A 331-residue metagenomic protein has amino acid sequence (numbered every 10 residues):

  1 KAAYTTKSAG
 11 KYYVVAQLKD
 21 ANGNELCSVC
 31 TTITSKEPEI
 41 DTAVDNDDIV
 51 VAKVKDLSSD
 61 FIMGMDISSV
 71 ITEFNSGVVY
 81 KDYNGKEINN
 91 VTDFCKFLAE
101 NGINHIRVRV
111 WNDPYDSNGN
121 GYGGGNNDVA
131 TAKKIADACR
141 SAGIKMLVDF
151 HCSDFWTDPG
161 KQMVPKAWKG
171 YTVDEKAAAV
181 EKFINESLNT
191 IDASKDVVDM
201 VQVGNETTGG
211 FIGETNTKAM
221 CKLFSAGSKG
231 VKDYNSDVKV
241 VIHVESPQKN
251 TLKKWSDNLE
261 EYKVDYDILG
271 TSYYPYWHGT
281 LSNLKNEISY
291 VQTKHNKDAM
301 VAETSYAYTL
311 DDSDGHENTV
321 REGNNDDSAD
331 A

Functional and structural regions predicted by a protein language model:
Y4-S8: Residue-level recognition of secondary-structure-to-loop junctions
Y13-Q17: Extracellular recognition modules
K19-N24: Short, solvent-exposed loop/turn segments at the edges of extracellular beta-sandwich modules
V29-S35: C-terminal edge beta-strand
I40-K134, A138-I144, S153-A179, G270-Y273: N-terminal substrate-binding region of glycoside hydrolase catalytic domains
F61-I67, I106-V108, M146-F150, D199-V203 (+3 more regions): Hydrophobic faces of well-ordered beta-strands that scaffold small-molecule active sites in alpha/beta enzyme cores
G121-Y122, N126-T131, T157-L259, V264-Y266 (+2 more regions): Active-site cleft segment of glycoside hydrolase catalytic domains centered on the general acid/base Glu
D233, K239-V240, Y266-A331: Substrate-binding and catalytic surfaces of secreted/luminal carbohydrate-active proteins
